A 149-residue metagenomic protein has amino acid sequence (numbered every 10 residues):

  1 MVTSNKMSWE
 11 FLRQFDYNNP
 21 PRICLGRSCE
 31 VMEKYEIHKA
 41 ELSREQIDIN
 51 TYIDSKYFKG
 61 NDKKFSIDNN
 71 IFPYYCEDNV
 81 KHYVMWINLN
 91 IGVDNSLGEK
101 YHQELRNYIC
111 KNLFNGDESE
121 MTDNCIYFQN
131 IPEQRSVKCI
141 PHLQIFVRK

Functional and structural regions predicted by a protein language model:
M1-K149: HIT superfamily nucleotide-processing domains
